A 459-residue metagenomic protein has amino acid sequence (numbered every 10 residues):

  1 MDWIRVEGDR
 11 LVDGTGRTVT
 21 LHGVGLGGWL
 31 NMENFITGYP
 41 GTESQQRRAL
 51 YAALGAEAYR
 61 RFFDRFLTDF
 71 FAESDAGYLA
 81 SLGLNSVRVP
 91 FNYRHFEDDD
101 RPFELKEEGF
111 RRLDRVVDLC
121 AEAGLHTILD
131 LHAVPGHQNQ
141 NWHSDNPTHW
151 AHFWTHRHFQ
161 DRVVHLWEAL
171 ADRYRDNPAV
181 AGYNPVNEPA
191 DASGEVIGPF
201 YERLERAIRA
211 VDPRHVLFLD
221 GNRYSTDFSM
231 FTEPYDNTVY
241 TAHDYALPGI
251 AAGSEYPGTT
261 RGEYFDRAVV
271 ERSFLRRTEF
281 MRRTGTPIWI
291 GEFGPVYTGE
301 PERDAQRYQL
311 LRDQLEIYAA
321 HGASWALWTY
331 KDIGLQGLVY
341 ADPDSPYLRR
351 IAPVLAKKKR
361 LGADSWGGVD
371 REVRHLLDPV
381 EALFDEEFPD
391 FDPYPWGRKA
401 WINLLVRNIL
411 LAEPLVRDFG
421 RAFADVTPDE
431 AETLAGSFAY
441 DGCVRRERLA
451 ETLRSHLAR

Functional and structural regions predicted by a protein language model:
M1-L84, S455: N-terminal carbohydrate-binding accessory modules
W3-D9, D13-G14, T20, V24 (+5 more regions): Active-site region of glycoside hydrolase catalytic domains
I4-R5, E57-V87, E97, R101-G182 (+1 more regions): An active-site-proximal structural segment forming one wall of the substrate-binding cleft that immediately precedes
V24, F70-N92, R277-F280, L315 (+1 more regions): Catalytic domains of carbohydrate-active enzymes, especially glycoside hydrolases
E33-S44, F103-E107, P135-T155, Y235-N237 (+1 more regions): Aromatic- and acidic-residue-enriched segments that line the glycan-binding/catalytic groove of carbohydrate-active
R65-D69, Y256-A320: Active-site-flanking ligand-binding surface segments in enzyme catalytic domains
Y93-L105, P185-V186, D191, F293-A323 (+1 more regions): C-terminal/domain-terminus segments
Q306-R459: Aromatic-rich peripheral "rim/lid" segments of glycoside hydrolase catalytic domains that contact and position glycan
